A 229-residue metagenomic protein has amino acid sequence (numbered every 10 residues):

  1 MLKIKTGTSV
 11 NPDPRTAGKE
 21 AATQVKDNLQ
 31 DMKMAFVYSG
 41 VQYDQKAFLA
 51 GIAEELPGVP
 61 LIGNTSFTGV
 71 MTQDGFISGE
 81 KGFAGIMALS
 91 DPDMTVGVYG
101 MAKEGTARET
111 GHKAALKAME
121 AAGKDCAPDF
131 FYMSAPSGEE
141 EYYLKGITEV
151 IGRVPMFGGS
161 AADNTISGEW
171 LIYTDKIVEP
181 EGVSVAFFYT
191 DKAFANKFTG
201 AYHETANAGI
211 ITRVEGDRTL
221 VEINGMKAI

Functional and structural regions predicted by a protein language model:
M1-M34, S39-E55, V59-G69, Q73-I229: Small-residue-enriched flexible segments
